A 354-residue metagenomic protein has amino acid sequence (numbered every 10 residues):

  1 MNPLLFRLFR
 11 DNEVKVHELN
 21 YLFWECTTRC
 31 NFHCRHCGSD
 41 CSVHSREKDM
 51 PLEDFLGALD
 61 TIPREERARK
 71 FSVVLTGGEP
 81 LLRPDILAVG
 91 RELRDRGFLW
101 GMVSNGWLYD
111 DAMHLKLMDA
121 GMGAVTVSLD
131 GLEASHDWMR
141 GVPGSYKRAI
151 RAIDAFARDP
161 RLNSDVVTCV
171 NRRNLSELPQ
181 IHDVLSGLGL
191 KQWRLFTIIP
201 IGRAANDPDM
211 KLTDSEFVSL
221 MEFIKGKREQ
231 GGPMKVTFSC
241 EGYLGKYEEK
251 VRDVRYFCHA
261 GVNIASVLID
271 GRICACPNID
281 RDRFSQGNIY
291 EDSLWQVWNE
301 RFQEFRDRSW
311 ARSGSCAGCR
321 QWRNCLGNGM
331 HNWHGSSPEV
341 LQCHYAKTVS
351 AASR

Functional and structural regions predicted by a protein language model:
M1-A124, R354: Conserved alpha-helical substructure of the radical SAM core
L4-E18, N278-R354: Flexible mid-to-C-terminal extensions adjoining Fe-S/redox cofactors in radical SAM and related proteins
N20, R69-F71, G261, D280 (+1 more regions): Exposed loop/turn and edge beta-strand positions of beta-sandwich/beta-sheet ligand-binding modules
F23, T27, N31, R255 (+3 more regions): Residues immediately within or flanking Cys/His clusters that coordinate Zn2+ in small zinc-binding modules
R29, H33, C37-D40, G261 (+3 more regions): Cys/His-rich metal-chelating microdomains
C30, G271, L294: Conserved, mostly hydrophobic/aromatic
S45, D119-A124, S128-D130, S135-C274 (+1 more regions): Radical SAM enzyme [4Fe-4S]-AdoMet core and its adjacent flexible, acidic and glycine-rich loops/tails across
